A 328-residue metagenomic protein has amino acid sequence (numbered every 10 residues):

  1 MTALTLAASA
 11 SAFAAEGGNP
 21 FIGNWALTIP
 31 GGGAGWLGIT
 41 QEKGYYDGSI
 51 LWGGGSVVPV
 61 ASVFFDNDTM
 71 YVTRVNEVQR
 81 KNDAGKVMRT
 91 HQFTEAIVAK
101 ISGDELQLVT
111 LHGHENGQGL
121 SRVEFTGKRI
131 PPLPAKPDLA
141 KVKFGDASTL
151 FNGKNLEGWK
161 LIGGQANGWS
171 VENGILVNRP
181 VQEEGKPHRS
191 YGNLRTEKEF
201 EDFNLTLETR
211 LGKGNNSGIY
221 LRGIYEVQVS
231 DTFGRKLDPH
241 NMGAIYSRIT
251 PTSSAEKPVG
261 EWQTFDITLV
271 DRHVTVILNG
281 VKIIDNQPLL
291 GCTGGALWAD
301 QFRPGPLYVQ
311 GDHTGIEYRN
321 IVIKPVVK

Functional and structural regions predicted by a protein language model:
M1-S9: Bacterial N-terminal signal peptides
A10-A14: Sec/Tat signal peptide C-region and signal peptidase I cleavage site
A15-K328: Carbohydrate-interacting regions of secretory-pathway proteins
